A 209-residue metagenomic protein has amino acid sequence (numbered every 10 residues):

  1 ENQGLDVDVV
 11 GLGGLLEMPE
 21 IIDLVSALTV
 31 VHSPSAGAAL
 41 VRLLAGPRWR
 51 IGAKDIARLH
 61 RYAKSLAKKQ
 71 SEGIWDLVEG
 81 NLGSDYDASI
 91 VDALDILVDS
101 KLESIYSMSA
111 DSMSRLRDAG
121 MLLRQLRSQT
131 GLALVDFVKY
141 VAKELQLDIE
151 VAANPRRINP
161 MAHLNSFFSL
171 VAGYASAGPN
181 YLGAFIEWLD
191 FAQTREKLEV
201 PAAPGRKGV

Functional and structural regions predicted by a protein language model:
E1-K68, E72, E103, S107-S114 (+3 more regions): Conserved motor-region signature of P-loop NTPase helicases/translocases
Q70-S107: Charged, glycine/proline-rich intrinsically disordered loops and linkers
